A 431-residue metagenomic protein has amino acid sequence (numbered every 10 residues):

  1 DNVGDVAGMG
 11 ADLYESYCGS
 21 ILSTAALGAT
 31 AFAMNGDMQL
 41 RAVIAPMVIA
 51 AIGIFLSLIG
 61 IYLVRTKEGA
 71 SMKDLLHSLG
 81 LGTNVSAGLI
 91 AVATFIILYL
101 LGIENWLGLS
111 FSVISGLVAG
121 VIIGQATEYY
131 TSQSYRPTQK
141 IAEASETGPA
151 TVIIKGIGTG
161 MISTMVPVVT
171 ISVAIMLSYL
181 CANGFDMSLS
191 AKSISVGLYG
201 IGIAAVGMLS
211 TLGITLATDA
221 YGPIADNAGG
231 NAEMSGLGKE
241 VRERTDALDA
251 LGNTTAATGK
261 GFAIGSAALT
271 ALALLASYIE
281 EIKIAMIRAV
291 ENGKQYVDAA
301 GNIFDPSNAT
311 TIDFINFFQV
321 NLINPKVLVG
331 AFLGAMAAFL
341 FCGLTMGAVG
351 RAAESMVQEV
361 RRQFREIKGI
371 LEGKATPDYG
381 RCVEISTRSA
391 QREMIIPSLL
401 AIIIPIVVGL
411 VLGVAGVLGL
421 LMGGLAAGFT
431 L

Functional and structural regions predicted by a protein language model:
D1-L431: Hydrophobic packing and interface segments
